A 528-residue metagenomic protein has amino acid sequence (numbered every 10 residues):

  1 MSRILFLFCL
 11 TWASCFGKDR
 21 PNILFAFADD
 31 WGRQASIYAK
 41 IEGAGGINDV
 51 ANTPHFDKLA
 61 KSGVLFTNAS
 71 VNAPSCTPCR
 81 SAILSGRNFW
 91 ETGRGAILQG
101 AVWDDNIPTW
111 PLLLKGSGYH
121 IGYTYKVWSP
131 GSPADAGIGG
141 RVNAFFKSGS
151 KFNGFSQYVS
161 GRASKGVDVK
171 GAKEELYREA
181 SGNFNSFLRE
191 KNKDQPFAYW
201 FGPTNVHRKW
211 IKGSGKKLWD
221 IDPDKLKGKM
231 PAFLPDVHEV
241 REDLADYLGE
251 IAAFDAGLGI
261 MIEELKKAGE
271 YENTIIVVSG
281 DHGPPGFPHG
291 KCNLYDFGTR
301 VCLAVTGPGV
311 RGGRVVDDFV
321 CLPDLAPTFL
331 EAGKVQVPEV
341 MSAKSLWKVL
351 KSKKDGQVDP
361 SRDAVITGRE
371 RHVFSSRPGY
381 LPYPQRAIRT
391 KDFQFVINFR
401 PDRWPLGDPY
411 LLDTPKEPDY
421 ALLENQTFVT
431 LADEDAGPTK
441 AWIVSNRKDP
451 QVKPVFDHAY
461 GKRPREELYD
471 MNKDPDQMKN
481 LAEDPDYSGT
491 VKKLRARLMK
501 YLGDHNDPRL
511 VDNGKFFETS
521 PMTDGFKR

Functional and structural regions predicted by a protein language model:
M1-L7: Sec-dependent signal peptide recognition, specifically the positively charged N-region followed immediately by
S2, S14-E467, P475-A496, G503 (+2 more regions): Formylglycine-dependent sulfatase
C9-T11: Sec-dependent N-terminal signal peptides
D507-F517: Short, flexible loop/turn segments with low-complexity composition
